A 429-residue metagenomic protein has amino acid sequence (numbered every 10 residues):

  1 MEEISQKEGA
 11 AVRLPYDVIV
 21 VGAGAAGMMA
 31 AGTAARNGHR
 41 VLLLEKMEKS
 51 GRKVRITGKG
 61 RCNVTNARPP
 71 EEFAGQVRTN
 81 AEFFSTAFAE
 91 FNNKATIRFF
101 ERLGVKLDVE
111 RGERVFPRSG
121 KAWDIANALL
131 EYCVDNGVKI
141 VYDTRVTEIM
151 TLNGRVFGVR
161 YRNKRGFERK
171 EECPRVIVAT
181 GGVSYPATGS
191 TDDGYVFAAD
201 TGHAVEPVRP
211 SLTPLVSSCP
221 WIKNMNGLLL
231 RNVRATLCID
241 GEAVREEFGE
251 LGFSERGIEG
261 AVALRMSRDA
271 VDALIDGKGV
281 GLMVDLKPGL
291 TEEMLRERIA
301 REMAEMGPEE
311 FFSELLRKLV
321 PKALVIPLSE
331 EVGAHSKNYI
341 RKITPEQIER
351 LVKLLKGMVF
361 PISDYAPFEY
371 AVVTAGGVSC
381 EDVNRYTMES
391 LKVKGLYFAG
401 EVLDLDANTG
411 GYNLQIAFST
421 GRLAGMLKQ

Functional and structural regions predicted by a protein language model:
V12-A26: Beta1/beta-strand and adjacent pyrophosphate-binding region of the FAD-binding site in flavoprotein oxidoreductases
L14-Y16, R165-R175, E246-F248: Core beta-strand elements of the Rossmann-like FAD/NAD(P) dinucleotide-binding domain in flavoenzyme oxidoreductases
I19, A35-K59: Glycine-rich FAD pyrophosphate-binding loop
I19-V21, L44, V146, V159 (+5 more regions): Short hydrophobic core segments
E48-S50, R55-I56, V64, P70-E71 (+3 more regions): An anion/pyrophosphate-binding glycine-rich loop and adjacent beta-alpha core in soluble alpha-beta enzymes
R61-V109: Glycine-rich active-site loop/strand segments that organize a redox cofactor
V141-D143, E148, V325-D406: A glycine-rich dinucleotide-binding beta-alpha-beta segment and adjacent secondary-structure elements that constitute
R175-W221: Glycine-rich loop(s) and the adjacent beta-strand/alpha-helix scaffold that form part
